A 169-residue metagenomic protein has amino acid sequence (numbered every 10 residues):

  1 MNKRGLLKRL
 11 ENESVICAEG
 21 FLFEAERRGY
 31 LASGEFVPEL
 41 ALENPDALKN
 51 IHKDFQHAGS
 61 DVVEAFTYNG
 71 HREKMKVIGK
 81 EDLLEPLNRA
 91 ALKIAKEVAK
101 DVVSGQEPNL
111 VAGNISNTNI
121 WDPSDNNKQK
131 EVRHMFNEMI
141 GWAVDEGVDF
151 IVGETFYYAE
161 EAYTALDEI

Functional and structural regions predicted by a protein language model:
M1-I169: Domain-level signal for soluble alpha/beta catalytic cores
